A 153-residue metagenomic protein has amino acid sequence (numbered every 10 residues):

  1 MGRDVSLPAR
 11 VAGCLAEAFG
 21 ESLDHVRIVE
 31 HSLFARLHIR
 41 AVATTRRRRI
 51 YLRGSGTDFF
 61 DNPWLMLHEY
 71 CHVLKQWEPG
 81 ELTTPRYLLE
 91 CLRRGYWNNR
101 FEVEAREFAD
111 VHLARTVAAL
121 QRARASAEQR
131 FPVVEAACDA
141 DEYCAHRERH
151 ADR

Functional and structural regions predicted by a protein language model:
M1-D4, R53: Solvent-exposed, well-ordered amphipathic alpha-helical segments that flank/support binding or catalytic loops
R3-S32, R36-A41, T45, W77-R153: Metalloprotease/metallohydrolase-associated module, dominated by Zn2+-dependent proteases
G20-L23, A35, Y51, S55 (+1 more regions): Membrane interfacial helix-start motif at the N-side
V42-A43, R49-L67, G95-W97: Short pre-active-site segment immediately N-terminal to the catalytic Zn-binding motif
W64-Q76: Active-site recognition of the HExxH zinc-binding catalytic motif
